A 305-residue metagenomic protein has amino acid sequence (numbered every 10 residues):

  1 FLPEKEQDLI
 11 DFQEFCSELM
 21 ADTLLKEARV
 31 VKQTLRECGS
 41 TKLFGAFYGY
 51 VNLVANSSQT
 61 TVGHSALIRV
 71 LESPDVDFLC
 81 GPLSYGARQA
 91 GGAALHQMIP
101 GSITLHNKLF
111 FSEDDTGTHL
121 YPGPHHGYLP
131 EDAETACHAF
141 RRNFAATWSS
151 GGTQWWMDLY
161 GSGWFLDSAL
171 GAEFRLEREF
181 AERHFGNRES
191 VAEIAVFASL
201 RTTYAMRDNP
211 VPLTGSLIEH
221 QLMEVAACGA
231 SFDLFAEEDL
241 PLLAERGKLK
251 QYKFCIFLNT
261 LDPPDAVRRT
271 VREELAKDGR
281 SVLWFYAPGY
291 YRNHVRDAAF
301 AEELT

Functional and structural regions predicted by a protein language model:
F1, A55-V62, E131-D132, A298-E302: Aromatic- and acidic-residue-enriched segments that line the glycan-binding/catalytic groove of carbohydrate-active
F1-D8, Y48-V54: Active-site mouth of glycoside hydrolases
L9-S17, A21-L25, R29, Q33 (+3 more regions): Carbohydrate-binding surfaces of carbohydrate-active enzymes
L43-G45: "flanking P-loop NTPase cores in genome-maintenance ATPases
A55-L71, A244-L249: Distinct, well-ordered alpha-helical segments
